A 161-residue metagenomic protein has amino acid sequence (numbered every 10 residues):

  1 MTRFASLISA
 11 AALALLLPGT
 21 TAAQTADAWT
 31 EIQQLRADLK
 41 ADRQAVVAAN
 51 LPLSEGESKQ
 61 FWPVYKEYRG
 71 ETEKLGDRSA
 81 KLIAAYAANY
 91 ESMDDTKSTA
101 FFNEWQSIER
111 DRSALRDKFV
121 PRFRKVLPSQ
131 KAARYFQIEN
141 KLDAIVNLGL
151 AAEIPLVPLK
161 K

Functional and structural regions predicted by a protein language model:
M1-A5: Positively charged n-region of N-terminal signal peptides that target proteins for export
S9-G19: Bacterial N-terminal signal peptides
L17-P18, R69-T72, E109, D143-V146 (+1 more regions): A short hydrophobic/aromatic micro-motif that marks alpha-helical segments and, especially, helix-coil
G19-T25: Sec/Tat signal peptide C-region and signal peptidase I cleavage site
Q24, Q33-Q34, D38, S113-K161: Amphipathic, charged alpha-helical segments and their helix-to-coil junctions in extracytoplasmic/peripheral assemblies
A28-W29: Short alpha-helical transmembrane interface motifs in multi-pass membrane proteins
I32-Q33, R43-V126: Amphipathic alpha-helical segments
